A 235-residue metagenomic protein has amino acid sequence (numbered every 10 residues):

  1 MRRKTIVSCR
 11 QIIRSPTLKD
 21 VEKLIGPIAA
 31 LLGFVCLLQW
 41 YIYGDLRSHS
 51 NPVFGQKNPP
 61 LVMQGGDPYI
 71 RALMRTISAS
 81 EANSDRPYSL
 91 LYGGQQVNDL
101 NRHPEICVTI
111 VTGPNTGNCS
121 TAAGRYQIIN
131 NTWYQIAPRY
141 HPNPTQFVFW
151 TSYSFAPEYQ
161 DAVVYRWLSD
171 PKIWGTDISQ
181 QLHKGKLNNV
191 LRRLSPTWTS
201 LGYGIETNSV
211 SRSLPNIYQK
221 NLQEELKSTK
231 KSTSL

Functional and structural regions predicted by a protein language model:
M1-D20: N-terminal Lys/Arg-rich, disordered targeting/topogenic segments
P16-K19, V35, I77, A156: Residue-level recognition of hydrophobic positions within alpha-helical transmembrane segments
L24-F147, V163, W167-T176, Q180-L235: Cell-wall polysaccharide-cleaving catalytic domain and substrate-binding groove, primarily in peptidoglycan/chitin
W150-D161: Active-site metal-coordination segments of metallo-dependent hydrolases
